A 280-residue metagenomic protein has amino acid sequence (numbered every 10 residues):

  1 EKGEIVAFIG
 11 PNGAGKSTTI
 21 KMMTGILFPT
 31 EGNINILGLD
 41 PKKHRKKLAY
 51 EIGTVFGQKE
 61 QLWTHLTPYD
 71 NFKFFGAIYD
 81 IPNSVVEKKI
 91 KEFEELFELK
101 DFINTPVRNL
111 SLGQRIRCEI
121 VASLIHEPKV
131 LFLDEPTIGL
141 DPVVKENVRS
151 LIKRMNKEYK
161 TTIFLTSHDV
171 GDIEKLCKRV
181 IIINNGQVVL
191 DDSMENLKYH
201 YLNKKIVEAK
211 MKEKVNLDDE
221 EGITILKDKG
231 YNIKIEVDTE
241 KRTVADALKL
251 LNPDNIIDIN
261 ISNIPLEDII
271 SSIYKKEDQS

Functional and structural regions predicted by a protein language model:
G32-K42, K47-Y50: Conserved ABC transporter NBD signature motif
H65, P106-L110: Conserved ABC ATPase signature
K73, A77, S84-F102: Conserved ABC ATPase "signature" region
E127: Conserved catalytic motifs of ABC-family nucleotide-binding domains
L131-E135: Catalytic Walker B motif of ABC-type/P-loop ATPase nucleotide-binding domains
R149-D238: ABC transporter nucleotide-binding domain
I206-K276: Short, charged/small-residue-rich alpha-helical element at the C-terminal edge of ABC transporter nucleotide-binding
